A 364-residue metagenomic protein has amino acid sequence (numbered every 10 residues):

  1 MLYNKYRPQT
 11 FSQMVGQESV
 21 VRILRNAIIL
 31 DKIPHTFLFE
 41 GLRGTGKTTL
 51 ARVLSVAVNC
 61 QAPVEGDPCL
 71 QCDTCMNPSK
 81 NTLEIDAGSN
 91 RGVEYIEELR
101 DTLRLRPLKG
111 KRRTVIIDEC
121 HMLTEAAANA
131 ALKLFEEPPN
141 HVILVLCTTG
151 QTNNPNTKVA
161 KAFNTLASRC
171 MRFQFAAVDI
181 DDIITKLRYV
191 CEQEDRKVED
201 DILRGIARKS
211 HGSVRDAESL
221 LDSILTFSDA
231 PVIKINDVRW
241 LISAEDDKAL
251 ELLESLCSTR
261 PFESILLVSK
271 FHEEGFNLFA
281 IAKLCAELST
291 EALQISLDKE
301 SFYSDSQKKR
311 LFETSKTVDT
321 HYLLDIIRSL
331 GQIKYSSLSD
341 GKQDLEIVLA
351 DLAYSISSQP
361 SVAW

Functional and structural regions predicted by a protein language model:
M1-R172, V178-D182, R188-V190, D200 (+2 more regions): P-loop/Walker A NTP-binding region and its immediately flanking N-terminal helices in P-loop NTPase folds
Y95, L144-T152, S168-W364: Extended, largely alpha-helical regulatory/partner-binding modules appended to the mid-to-C-terminal parts
